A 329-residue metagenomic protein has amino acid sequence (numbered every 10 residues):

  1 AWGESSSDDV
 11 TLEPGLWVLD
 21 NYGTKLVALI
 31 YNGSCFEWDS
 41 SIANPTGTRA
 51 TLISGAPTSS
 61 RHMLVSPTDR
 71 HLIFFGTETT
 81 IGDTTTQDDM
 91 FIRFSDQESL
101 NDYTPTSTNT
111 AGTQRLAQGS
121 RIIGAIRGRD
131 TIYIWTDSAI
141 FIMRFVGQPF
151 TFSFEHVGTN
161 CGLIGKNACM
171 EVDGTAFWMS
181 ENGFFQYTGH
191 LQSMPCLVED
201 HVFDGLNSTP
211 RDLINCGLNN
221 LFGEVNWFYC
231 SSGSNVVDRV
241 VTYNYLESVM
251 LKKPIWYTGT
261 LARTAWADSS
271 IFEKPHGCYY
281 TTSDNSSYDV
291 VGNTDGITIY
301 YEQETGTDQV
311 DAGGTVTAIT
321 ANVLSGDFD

Functional and structural regions predicted by a protein language model:
A1, T11, L16-N21, S120 (+2 more regions): Beta-sheet repeat architectures centered on beta-propellers
W2-E13, A43-N215, V249-T258: Beta-propeller and closely related beta-pinwheel folds
Y22-R49: Hydrophobic or amphipathic alpha-helical targeting/insertion segments
K25-V27, H71-I73, T242: Residues within well-ordered beta-strands of beta-sheet-rich folds
F36-T46, T80-L100, V146-Q148, S234-V249 (+1 more regions): Surface-exposed flexible segments
